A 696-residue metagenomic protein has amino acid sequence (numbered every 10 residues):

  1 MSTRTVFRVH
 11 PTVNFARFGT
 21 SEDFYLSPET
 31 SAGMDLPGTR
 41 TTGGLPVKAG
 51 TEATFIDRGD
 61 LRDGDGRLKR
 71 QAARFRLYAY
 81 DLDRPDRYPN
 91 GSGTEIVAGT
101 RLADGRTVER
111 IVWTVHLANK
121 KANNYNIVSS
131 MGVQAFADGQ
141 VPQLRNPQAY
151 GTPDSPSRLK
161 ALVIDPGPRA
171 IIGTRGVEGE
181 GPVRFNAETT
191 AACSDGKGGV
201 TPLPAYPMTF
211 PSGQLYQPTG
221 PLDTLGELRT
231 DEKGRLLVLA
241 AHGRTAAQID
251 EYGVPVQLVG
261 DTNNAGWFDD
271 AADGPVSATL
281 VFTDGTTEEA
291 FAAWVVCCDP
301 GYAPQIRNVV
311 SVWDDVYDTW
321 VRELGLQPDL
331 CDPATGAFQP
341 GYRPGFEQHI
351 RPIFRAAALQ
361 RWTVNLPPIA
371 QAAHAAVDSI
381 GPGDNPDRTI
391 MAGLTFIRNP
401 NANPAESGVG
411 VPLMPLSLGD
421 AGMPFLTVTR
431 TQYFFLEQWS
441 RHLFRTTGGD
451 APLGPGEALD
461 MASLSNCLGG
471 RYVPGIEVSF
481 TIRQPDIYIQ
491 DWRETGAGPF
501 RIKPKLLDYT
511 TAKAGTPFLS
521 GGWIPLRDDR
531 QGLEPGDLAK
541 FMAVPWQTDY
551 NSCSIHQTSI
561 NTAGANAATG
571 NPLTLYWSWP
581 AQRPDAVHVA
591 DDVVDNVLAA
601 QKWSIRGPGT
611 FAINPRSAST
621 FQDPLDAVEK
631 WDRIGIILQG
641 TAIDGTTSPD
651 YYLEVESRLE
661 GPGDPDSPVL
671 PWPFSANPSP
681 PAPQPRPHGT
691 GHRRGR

Functional and structural regions predicted by a protein language model:
S2-R696: Aromatic- and Gly/Pro-enriched helix-to-coil junctions and flexible linker segments
